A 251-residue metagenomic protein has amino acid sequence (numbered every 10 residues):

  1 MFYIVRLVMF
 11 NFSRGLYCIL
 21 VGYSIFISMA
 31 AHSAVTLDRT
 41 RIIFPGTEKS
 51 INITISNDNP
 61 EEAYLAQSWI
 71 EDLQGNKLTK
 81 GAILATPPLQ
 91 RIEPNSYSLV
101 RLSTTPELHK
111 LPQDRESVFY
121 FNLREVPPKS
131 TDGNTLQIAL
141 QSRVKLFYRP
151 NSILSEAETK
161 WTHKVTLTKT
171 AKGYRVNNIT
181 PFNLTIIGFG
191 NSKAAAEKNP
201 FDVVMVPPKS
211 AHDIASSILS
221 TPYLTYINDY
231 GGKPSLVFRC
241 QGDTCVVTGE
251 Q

Functional and structural regions predicted by a protein language model:
I4-I19: Bacterial N-terminal signal peptides that target proteins for export
I19-V21, A31-H32: Cleavable N-terminal signal peptides
H32-S56, E158-T168, M205: Beta-sheet-dominated interaction scaffolds and their linkers
I55-N59, Y174-T180: Asparagine-centered strand-capping/turn motif at beta-strand->loop junctions
P60-K77, T180-A195: Short acidic, flexible loop segments centered on an aromatic residue
N76, K80-H109, A196-T221: Intrinsically disordered, low-complexity Pro/Gly/Ser/Thr-rich segments with frequent PxxP/GP/PP motifs and embedded
E107-I153, T221-Q251: Terminal connector regions
